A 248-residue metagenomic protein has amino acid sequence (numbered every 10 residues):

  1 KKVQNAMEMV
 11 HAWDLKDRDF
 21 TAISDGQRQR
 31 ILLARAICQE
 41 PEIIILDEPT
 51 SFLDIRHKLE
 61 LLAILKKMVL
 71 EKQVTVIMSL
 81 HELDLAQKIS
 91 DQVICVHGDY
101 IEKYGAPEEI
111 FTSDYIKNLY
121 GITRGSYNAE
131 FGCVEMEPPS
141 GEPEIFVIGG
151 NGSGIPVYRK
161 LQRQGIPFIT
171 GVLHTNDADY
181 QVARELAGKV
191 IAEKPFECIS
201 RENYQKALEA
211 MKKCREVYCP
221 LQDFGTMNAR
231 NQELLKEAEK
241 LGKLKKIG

Functional and structural regions predicted by a protein language model:
K1-K16: Conserved ABC ATPase "signature" region
D19-I23, Q27: Conserved ABC ATPase signature
E40: Conserved catalytic motifs of ABC-family nucleotide-binding domains
I44-E48: Catalytic Walker B motif of ABC-type/P-loop ATPase nucleotide-binding domains
L59-K72: Helical segment within the ABC ATPase nucleotide-binding domain
I94, G98-E109: Conserved switch/coupling elements of ABC/ABC-like ATPase nucleotide-binding domains
G121-R201, C219-L221, G225-A229, K245-G248: ABC ATPase nucleotide-binding domains
